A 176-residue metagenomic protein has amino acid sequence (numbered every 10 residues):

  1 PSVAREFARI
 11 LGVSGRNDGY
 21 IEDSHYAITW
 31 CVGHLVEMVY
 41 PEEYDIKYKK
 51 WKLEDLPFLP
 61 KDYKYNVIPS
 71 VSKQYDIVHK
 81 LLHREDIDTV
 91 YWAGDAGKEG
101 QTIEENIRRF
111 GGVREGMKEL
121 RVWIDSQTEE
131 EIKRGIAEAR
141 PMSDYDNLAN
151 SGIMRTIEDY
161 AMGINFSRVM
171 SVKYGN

Functional and structural regions predicted by a protein language model:
S2-Y174: Intrinsically disordered, low-complexity regulatory segments
